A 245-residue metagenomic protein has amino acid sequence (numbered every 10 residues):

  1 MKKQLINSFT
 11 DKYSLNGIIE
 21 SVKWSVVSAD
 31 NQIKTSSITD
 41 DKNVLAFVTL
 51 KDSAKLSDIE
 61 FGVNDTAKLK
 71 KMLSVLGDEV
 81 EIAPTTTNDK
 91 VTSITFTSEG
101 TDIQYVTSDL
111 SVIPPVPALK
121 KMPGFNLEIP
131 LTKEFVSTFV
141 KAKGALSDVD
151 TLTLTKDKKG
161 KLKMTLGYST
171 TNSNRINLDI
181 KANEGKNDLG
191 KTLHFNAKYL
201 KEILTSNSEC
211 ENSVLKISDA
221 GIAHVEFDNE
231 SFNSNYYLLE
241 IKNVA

Functional and structural regions predicted by a protein language model:
M1-G17, V22-A145, T153-A245: DNA polymerase sliding clamps and clamp-related checkpoint/processivity subunits
